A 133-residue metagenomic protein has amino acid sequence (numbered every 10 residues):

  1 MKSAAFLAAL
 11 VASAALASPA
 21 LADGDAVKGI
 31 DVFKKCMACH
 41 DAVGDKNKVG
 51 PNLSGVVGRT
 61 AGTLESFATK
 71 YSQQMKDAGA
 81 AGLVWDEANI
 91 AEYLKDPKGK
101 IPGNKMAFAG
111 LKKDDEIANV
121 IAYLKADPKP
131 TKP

Functional and structural regions predicted by a protein language model:
M1-A8: Bacterial N-terminal signal peptides that target proteins for export
A8-A15: Bacterial N-terminal signal peptides
L16, D41, G58, K95-D96 (+1 more regions): Residues at helix-coil transition
L16-A22: Sec/Tat signal peptide C-region and signal peptidase I cleavage site
D23-K48, L53: Sequence/structural segment immediately N-terminal to covalent heme-attachment motifs in c-type and related
A42-G44, G55-A88, F108-A118: Electron-transfer interface patches adjacent to heme c in soluble/periplasmic c-type cytochromes and di-/multiheme
N52, V56, Y123: Short acidic/histidine-centered micro-motifs embedded in hydrophobic/aromatic stretches that mark compact functional
V84-P133: C-terminal capping alpha-helices of c-type cytochrome domains
